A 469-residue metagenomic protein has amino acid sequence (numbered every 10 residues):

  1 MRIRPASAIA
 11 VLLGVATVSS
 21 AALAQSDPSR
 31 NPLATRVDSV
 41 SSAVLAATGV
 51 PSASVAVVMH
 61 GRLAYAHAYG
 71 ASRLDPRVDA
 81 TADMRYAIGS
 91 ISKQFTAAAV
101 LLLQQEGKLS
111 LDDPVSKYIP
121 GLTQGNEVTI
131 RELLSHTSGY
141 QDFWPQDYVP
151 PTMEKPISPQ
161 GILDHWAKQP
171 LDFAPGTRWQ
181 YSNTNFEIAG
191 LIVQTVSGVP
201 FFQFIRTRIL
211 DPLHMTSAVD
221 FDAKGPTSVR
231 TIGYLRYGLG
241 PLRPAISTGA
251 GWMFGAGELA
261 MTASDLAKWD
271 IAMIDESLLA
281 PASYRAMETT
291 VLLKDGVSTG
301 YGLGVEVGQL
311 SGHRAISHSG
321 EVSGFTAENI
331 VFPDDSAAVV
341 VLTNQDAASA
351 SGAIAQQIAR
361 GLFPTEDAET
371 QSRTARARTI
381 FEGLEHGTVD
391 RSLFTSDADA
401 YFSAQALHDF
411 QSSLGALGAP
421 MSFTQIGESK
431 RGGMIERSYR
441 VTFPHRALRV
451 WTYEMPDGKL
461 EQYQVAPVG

Functional and structural regions predicted by a protein language model:
A8-S20: Bacterial N-terminal signal peptides
P28-I88, K108-D113, K168, H313: Short, conserved catalytic-motif segment at the N-terminal edge
D38-S41, V55, G61, R85-D112 (+3 more regions): Active-site SXXK
A71-L74, N126-S323, E328: Short, surface-exposed loop or secondary-structure junction motifs that flank catalytic or metal-binding residues
R314, L342-A406: Short, gly/Ser/Thr-rich active-site loops of penicillin-recognizing serine hydrolases
S317-H318, E328-N344, L448-W451, L460-A466: Short, well-ordered beta-strand elements
T388-G433: Short solvent-exposed beta->alpha transition segments
E428-G469: Exposed beta-sheet edge and beta->alpha loop/turn motif
